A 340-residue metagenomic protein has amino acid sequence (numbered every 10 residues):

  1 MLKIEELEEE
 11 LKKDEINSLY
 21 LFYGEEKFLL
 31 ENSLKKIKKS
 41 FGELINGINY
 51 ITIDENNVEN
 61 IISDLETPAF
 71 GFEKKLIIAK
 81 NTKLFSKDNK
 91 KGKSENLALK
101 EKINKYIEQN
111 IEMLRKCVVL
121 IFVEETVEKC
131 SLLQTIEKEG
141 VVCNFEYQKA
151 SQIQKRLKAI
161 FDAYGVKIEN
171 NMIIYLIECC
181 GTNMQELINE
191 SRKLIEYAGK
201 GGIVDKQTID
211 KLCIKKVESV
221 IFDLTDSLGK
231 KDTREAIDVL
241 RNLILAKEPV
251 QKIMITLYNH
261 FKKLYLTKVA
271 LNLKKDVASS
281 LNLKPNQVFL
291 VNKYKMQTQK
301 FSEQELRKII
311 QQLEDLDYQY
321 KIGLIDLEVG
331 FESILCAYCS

Functional and structural regions predicted by a protein language model:
M1-E5, K12-Y23, T67, K74 (+2 more regions): Helix-rich C-terminal "collar"/helical-bundle subdomain used as an assembly and partner-interaction module in RFC-like
M1-E8, K12-K13, N17-Y20, K27-D223 (+3 more regions): Non-catalytic interfacial helical region
G165, L224-T225, R241-I244: Short helix-to-loop capping/linker segments positioned immediately adjacent to catalytic or ligand/cofactor-binding
G199, G229, I244: Hydrophobic/aromatic-lined pockets within catalytic cores
K216, L224, L228-E235: Short helix-adjacent coil turns
